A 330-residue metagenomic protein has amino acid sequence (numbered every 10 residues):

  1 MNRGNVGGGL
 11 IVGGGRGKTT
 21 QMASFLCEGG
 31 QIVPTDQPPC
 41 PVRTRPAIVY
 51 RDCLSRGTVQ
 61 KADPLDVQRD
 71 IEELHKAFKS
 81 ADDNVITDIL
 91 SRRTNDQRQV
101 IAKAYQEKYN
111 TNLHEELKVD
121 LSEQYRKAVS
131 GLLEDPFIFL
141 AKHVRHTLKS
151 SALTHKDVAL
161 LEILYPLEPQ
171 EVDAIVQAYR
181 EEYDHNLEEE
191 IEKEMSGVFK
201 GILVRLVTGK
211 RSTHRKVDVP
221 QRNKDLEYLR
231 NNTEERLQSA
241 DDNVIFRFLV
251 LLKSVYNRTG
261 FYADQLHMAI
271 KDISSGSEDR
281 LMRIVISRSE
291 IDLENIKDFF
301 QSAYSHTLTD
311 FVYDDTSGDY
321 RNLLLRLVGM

Functional and structural regions predicted by a protein language model:
N2-M330: Structural signature for extended repeat/solenoid scaffolds and their inter-repeat hinge/linker regions, spanning
